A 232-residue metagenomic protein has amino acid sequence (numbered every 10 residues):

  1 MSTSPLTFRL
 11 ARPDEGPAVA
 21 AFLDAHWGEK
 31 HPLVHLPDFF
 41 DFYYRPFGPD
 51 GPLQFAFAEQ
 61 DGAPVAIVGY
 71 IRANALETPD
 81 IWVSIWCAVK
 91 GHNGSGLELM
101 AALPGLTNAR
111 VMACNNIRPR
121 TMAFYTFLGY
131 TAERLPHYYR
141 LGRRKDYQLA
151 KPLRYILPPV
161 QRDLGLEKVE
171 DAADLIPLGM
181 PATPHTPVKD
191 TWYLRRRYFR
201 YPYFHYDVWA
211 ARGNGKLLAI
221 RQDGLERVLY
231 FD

Functional and structural regions predicted by a protein language model:
P5-F8: Extreme N-terminal starter segment of soluble prokaryotic enzymes
P13, Y70-A75, W86-A88, N116-R120: An acidic- and aromatic-residue-enriched active-site/binding cleft used to recognize and process polar
G16-T78, T126-F231: Amide-forming acyltransferase catalytic core, primarily the GNAT-like/NAT-type and related acyltransferase folds
I85-N108, C114: Conserved acetyl-CoA-binding loop-helix of GNAT-fold acetyltransferases
H92, R120-Y125: Short, well-ordered, mixed-charge alpha-helical segments that flank or form enzyme active sites
L97-P104, M122, R195, F199: Short amphipathic alpha-helical segments and helix-helix/interface helices
T107-P119, L128-P136: Conserved GNAT acetyl-CoA-binding A-motif
